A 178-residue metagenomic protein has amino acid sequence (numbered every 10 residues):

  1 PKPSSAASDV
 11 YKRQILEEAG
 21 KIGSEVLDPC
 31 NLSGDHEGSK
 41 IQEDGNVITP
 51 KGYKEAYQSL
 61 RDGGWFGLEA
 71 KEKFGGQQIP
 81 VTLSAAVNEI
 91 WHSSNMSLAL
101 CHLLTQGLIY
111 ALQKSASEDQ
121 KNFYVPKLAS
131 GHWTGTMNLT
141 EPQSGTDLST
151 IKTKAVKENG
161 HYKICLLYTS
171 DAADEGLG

Functional and structural regions predicted by a protein language model:
P1-A7, Y11, Y168-G178: Single conserved hydrophobic/aromatic residue that forms the stacking wall/gate of nucleotide- or nucleobase-binding
S5-L100, D119, F123: Amphipathic, small/basic residue-rich leader segments at the start of a protein or domain
E69, Q77, D119-S170: Glycine-rich, Trp-frequent "lid" loop and neighboring beta-strands that shape and gate the flavin cofactor pocket
K73, L104, E141: Residue-level "edge-of-site" marker
Q78-L83, Y110-K114, T146-I151: Short acidic, glycine/serine/threonine-rich loops at helix termini
L100-E118, G145: N-terminal glycine-rich flavin-associated loop
